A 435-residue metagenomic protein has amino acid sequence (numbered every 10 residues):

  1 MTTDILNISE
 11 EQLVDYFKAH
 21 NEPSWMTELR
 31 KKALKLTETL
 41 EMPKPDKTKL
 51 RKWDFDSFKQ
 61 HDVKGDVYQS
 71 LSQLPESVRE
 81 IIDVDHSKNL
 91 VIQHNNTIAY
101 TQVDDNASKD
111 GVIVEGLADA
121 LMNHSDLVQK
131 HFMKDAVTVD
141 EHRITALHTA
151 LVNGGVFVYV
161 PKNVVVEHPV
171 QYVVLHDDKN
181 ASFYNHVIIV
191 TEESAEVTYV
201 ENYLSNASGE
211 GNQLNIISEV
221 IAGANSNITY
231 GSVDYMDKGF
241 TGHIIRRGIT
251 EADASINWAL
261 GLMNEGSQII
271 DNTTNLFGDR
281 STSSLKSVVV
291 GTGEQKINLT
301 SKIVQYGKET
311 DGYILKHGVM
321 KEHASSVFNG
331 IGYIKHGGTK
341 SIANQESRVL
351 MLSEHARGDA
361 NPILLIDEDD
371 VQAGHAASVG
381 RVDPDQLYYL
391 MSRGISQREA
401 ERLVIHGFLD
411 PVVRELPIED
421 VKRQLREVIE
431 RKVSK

Functional and structural regions predicted by a protein language model:
M1-A146, K321: N-terminal amphipathic, basic helical "cap/leader" segment at the start of enzyme domains
E28-P43, L151, R381-R398, R402-L403: Hydrophobic/aromatic-rich, well-ordered segments within soluble, folded domains that form packed cores
E41-K49, V166-E167, D311, R398: Short amphipathic alpha-helical segments with coiled-coil-like heptad repeat character
K44-K49, D62, R402, G407-Q424: Short amphipathic alpha-helical segments at helix boundaries and their inter-helical linkers
D110-I113, A120, H124-Y388, S392-I395 (+2 more regions): Conserved beta-strand/loop scaffold segments within soluble protein domains that form the structured core and edges
